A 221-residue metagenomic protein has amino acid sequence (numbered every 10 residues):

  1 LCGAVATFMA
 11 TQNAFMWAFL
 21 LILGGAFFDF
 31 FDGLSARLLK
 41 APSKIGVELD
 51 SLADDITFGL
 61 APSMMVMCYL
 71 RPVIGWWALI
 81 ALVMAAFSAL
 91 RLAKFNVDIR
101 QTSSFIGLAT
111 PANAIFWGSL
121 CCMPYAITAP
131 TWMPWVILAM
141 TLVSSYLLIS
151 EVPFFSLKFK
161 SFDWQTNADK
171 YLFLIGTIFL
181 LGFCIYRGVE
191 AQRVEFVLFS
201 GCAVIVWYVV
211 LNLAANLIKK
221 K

Functional and structural regions predicted by a protein language model:
L1-E48, W76-A85, M140, V197: Membrane-embedded alpha-helical segments that form the functional core of polytopic membrane enzymes, especially those
L1-V5, T57-A61, A112: The first (N-terminal) embedded transmembrane alpha-helix
A4, G24, P62, A86-A89 (+3 more regions): Alpha-helical transmembrane segments of polytopic integral membrane proteins, especially the permease/helical cores
V5-L20, L60-L82, S119-I137, I185-F196: Helix-coil boundary and interhelical linker segments in multi-pass alpha-helical membrane proteins
D32-S43, S88-S103, G107, I149-K158 (+1 more regions): C-terminal ends of transmembrane helices
L38-F95, L120-C122: Multi-pass membrane catalytic core of lipid/isoprenoid biosynthesis enzymes
I106-K221: C-terminal membrane-associated helical module and adjoining short loops/tails
